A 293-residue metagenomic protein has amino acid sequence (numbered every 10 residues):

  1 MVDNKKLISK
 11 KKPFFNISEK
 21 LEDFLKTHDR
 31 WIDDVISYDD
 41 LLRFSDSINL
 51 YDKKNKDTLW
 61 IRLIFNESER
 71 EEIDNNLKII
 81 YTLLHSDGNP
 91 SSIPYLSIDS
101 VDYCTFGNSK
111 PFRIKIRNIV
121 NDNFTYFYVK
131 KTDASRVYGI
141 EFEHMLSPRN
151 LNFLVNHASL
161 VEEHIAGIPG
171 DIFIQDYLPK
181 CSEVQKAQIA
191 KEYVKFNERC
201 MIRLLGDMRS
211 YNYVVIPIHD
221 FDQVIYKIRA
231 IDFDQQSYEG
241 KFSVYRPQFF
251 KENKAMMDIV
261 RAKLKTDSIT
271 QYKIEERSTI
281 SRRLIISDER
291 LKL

Functional and structural regions predicted by a protein language model:
M1-K53: Long, charge-dense tracts
K5-K10, C104, I119-V120, L151-F153 (+2 more regions): A general structural signal for short secondary-structure junctions and capping/turn motifs
Y38, F44-I48, N55-D171: Conserved ATP-binding subdomain of kinase catalytic cores across diverse folds
L146, P179, V244-Q248: Short secondary-structure boundary/capping segments
I172-P179: AlphaC helix of the protein kinase catalytic domain
K180-S243: Conserved kinase catalytic-core segment
D220-L293: C-terminal catalytic region of ATP-dependent kinase domains
